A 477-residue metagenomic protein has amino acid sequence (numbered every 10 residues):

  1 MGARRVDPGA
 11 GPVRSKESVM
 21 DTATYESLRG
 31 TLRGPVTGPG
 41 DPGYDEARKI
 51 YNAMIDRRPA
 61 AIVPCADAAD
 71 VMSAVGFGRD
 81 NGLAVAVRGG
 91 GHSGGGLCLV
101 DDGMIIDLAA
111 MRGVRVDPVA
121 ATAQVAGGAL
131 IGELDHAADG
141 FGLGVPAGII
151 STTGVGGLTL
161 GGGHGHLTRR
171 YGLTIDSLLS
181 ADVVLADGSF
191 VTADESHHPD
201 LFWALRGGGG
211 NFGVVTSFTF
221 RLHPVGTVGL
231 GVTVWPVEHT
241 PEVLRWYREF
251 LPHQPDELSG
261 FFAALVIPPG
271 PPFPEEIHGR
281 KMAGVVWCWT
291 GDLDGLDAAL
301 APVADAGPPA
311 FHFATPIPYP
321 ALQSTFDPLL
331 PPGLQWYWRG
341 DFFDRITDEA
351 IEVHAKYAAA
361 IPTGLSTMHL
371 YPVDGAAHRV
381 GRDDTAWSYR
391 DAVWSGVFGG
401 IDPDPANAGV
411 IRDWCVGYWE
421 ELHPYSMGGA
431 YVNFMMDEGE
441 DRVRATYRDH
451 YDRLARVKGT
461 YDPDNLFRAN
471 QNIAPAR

Functional and structural regions predicted by a protein language model:
G2-R477: Soluble FAD-dependent oxygen oxidases
